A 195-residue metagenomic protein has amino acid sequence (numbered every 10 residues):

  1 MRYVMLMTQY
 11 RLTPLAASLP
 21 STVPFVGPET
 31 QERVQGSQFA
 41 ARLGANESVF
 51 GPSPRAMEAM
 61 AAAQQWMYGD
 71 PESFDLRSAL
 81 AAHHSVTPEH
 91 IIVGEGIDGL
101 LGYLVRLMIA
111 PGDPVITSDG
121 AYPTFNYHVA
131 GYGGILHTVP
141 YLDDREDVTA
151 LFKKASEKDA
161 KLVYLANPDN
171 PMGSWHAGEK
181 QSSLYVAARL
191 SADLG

Functional and structural regions predicted by a protein language model:
L6-M67, N167, A177: N-terminal "arm"/small-domain region of PLP-dependent enzymes with the aminotransferase-like
N46-V49, I97-D98, Y122, N167-P171: Short glycine-rich anion-binding loops that position phosphate/pyrophosphate groups of nucleotides and phosphorylated
G69-P114, Y132: Phosphate-binding glycine-rich loop
L107-V129, L142: Conserved PLP-anchoring active-site segment centered on the Schiff-base-forming lysine
I135-L142: Short beta-strand->loop structural element characteristic of the AMP-binding/adenylate-forming
L142-G195: Active-site phosphate-binding strand-loop segment of PLP-dependent enzymes
